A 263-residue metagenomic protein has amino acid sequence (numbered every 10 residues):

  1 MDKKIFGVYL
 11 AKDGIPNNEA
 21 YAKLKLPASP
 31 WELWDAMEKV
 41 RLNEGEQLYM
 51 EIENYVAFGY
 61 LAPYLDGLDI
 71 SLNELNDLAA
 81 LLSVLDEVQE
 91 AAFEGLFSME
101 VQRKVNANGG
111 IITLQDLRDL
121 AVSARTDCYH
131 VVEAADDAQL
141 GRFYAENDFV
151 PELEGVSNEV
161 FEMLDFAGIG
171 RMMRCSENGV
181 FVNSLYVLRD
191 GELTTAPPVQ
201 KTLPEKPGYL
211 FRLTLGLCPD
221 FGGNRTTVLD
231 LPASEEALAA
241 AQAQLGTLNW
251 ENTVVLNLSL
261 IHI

Functional and structural regions predicted by a protein language model:
M1-Q47, P207-T247: N-terminal ordered "arm"
K12, G141-R225: Acidic, proline/glycine-rich low-complexity IDRs
L26, L68-E74, D86, G110 (+4 more regions): Intrinsic-disorder-associated interaction segments
W34-L82: An N-terminal, globular interaction/scaffold subdomain
A36, Y64, E74-V84, L96 (+3 more regions): Charge-rich, solvent-exposed alpha-helical interaction surfaces
L48, N252-S259: N-terminal low-complexity, intrinsically disordered segments
A79-A138: Metal-dependent nuclease catalytic core centered on acidic motifs
I261-I263: Conserved small/polar residues in nucleotide/adenosyl-binding loops
